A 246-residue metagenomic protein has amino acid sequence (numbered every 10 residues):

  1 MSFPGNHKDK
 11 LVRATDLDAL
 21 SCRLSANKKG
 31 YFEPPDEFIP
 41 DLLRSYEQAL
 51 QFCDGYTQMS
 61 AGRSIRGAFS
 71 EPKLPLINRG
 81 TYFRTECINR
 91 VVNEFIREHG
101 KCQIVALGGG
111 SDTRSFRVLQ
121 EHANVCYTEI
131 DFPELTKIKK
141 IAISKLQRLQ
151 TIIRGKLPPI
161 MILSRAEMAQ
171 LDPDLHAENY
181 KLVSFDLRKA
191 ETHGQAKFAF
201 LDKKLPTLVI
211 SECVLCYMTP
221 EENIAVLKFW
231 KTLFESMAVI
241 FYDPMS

Functional and structural regions predicted by a protein language model:
M1-V183, E191, F200-K203: Rossmann-like AdoMet
D131, D186, D243: Residues at the C-termini of beta-strands that transition into short coil/loop
L175, Y180-S184, R188-K197, Y217-E235: A short, conserved alpha-helix within the catalytic core of class I
P206-S211, I224-S246: Conserved beta-strand signature within the Rossmann-like core of class I S-adenosyl-L-methionine
V214: Hydrophobic adenine-recognition pocket in adenosine-nucleotide-binding enzymes
